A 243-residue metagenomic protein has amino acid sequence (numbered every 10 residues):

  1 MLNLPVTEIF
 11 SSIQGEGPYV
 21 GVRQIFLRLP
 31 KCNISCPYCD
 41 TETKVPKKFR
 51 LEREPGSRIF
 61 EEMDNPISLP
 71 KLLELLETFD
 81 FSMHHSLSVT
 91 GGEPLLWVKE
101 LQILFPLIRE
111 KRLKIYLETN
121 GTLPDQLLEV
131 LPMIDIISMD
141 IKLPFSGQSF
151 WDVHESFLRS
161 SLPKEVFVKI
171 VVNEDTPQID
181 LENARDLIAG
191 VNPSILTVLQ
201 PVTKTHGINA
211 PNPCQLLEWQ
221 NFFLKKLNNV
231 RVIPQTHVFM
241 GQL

Functional and structural regions predicted by a protein language model:
L2-I67, K71: Canonical Radical SAM [4Fe-4S] cluster-binding loop centered on the CxxxCxxC motif and its immediate flanking residues
Q14, L73-E77, A189: Generic structural signal for well-ordered alpha-helical scaffold segments
P18-V20, Q24, N33, E93-L95 (+2 more regions): Short, flexible micro-motifs
R28, T90-G91, T119: A secondary-structure boundary/capping signal
T43, G91, I141: Residues that line or immediately flank small-molecule/substrate-binding pockets and catalytic motifs
I59-T90: Short Fe-S-cluster ligation motifs
M83-S86, L95-L243: Conserved AdoMet/S-adenosylmethionine-binding subsite of the radical SAM
